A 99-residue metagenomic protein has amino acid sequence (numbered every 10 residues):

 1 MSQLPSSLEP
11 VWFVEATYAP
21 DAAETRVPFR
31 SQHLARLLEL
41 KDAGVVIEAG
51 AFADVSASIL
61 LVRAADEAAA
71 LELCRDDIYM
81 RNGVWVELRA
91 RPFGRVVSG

Functional and structural regions predicted by a protein language model:
M1-G99: Conserved, structured core segments of small domains
